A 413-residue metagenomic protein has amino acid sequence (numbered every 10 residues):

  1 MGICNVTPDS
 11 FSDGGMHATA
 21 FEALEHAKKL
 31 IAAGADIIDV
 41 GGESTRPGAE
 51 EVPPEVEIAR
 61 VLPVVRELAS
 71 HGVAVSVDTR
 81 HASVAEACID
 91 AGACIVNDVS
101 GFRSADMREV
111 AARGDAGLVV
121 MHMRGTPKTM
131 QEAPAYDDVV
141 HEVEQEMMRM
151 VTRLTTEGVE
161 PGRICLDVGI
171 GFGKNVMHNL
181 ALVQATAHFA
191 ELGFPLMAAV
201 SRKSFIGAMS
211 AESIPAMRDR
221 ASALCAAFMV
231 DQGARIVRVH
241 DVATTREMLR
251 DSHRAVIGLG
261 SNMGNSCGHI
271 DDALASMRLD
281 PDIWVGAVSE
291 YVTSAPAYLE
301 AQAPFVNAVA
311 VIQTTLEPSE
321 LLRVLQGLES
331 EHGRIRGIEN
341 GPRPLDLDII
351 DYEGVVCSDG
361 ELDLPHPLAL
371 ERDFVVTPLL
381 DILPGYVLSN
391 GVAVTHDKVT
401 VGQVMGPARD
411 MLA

Functional and structural regions predicted by a protein language model:
S12-H26, T45-A69, A74, A82-S83 (+4 more regions): Active-site-adjacent loop and "lid" segments of alpha/beta metabolic enzymes
E25-G41, Q232-G233: Catalytic domains of carbohydrate-active enzymes, especially glycoside hydrolases
S44-A49, A287-Q313: Short, charge-patterned binding micro-sites
E160-R163: Short acidic capping loops at alpha-helix termini that bridge into adjacent secondary structure
H253-I283, S289-A295: N-terminal beta1-alpha1 ligand-phosphate binding loop
G268, L316-L322, S358: Short, conserved charged micro-motifs
D271-M277, L321-L328: Short amphipathic alpha-helices in soluble, non-transmembrane regions that often serve as interface/regulatory elements
A297-P304, L322, Q326-A413: Flexible, gly/pro- and Lys/Arg-enriched active-site loops
